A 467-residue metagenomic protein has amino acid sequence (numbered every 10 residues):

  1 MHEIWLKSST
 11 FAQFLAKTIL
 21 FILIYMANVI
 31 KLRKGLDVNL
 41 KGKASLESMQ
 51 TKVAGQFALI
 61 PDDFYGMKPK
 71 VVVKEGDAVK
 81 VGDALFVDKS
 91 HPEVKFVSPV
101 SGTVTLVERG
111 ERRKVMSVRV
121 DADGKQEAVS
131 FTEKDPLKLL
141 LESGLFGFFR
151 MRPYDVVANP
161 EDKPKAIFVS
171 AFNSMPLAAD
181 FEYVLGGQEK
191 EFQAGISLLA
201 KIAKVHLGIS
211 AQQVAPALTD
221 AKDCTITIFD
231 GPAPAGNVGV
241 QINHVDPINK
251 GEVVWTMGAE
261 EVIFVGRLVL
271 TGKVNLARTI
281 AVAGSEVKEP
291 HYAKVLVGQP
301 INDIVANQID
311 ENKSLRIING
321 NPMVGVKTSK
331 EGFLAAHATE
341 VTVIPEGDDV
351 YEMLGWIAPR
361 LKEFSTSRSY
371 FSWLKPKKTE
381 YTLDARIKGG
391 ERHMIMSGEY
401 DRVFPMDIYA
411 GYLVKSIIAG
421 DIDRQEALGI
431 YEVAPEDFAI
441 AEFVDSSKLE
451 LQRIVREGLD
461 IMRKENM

Functional and structural regions predicted by a protein language model:
E3, T10-Y25: Short, positively charged and aromatic/hydrophobic N-terminal segments
I22-V72, V87, F229: N-terminal, Lys/Arg-enriched amphipathic/low-complexity engagement segments that precede the first folded domain
Q56, V79, A166-F168: Active-site-adjacent bridging/hinge elements
I60, K95-V97: Small beta-strand-rich domains/subdomains or short beta-sheet motifs embedded in larger alpha/beta proteins
P69, E75, P92-K95, H291: Short, conserved secondary-structure segments in the cores of folded domains
V73-V87, L106: Short, well-structured beta-strand-loop connectors
D83-L85, P92, V100: General structural concept
V94, S101, V107-M467: Buried, small/hydrophobic-residue-enriched core segments of structured protein domains
